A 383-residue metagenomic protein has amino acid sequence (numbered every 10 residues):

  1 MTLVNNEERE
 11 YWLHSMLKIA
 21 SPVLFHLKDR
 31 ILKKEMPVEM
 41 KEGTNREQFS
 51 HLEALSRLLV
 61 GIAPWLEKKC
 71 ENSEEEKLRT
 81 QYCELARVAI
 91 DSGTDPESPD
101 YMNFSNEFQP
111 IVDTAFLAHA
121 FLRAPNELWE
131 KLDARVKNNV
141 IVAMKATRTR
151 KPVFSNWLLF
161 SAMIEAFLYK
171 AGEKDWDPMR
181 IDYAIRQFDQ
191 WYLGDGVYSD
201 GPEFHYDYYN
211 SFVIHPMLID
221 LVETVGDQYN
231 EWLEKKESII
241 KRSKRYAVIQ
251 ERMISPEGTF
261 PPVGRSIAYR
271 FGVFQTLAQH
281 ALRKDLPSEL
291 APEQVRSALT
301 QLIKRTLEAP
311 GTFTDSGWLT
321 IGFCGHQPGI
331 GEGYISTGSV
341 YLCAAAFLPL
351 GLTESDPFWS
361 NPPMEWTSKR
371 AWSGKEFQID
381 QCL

Functional and structural regions predicted by a protein language model:
M1-E53, V60, E84-S92: Low-complexity, Ser/Thr/Pro/Gly-enriched N-terminal "stalk/linker" regions
F25-M40, T94-P99, L302-L383: CBM-like carbohydrate-recognition segments
F49, E74-E75: Long, charge-dense tracts
H51, I62-P64, R79-I240, R252-Q275 (+1 more regions): Aromatic-lined, polymer-binding surfaces characteristic of secreted/periplasmic polysaccharide-degrading enzymes
G61, F204-I321, P328-S355: Long, repeat-rich segments with strong aromatic
L66-K68: Metallocofactor- and cofactor-centric catalytic cores in central/energy metabolism, strongly enriched
